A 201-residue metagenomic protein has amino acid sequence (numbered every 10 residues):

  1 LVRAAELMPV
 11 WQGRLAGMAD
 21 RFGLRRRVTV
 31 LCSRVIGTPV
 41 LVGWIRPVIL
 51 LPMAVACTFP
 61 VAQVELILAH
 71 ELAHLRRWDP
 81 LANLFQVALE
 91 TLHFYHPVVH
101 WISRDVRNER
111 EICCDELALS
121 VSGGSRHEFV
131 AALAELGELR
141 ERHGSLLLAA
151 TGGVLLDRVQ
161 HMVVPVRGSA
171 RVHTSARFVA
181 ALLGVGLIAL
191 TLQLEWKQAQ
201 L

Functional and structural regions predicted by a protein language model:
L1-K197: Membrane-embedded and juxtamembrane structural elements of multi-pass membrane proteins
